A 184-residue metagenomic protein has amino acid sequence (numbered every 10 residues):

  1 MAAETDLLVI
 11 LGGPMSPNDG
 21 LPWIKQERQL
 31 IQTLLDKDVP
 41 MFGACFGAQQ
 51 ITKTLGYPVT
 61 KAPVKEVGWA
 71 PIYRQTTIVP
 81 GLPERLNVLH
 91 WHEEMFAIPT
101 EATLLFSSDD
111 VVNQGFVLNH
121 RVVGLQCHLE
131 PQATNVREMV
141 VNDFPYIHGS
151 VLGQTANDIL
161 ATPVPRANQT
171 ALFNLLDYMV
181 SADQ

Functional and structural regions predicted by a protein language model:
M1-F42: Flexible gly/pro-rich beta->alpha loop and the following alpha-helix that scaffold active-site loops
E4, A62-K65, D183: Short, electropositive alpha-helical surface patch
G20-W23, L55-G56, E101-A102, R137-E138: Short amphipathic alpha-helical segments
L30, Q75-Q184: Amide-donor transfer/coupling interface in amidating biosynthetic enzymes
L34-P58: Catalytic nucleophile loop
K53-V88: A conserved active-site-flanking secondary-structure segment within enzyme catalytic domains
